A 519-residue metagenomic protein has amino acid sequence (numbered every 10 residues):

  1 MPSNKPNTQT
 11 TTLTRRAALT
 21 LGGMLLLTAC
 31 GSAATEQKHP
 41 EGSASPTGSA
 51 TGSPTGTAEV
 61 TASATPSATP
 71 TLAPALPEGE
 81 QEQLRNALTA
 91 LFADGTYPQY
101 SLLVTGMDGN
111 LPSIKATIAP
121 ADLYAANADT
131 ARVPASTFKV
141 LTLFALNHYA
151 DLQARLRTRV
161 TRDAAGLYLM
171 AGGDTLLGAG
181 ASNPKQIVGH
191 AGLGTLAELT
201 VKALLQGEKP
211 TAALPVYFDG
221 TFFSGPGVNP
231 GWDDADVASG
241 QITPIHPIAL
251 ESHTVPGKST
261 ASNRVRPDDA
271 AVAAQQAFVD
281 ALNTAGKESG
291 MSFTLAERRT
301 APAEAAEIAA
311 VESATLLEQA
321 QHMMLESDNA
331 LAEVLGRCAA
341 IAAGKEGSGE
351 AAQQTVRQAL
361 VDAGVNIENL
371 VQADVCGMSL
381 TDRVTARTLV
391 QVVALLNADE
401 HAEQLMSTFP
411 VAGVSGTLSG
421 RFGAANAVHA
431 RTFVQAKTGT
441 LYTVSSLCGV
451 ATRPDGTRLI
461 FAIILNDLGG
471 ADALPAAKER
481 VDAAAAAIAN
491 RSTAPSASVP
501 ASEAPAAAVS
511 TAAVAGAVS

Functional and structural regions predicted by a protein language model:
M1-L13, A17-A29: N-terminal secretory signal peptides
S32-Q83, R421, T493-S519: N-terminal low-complexity, Pro/Thr-rich disordered segments that flank secretion/membrane-targeting signals
G56-T130, L152, L196-A213: Beta-lactamase-like hydrolase cores
Q99-S101, L167-H246, H253, L282-S289 (+1 more regions): Mid-domain, small-residue-enriched loop/turn segments at the edges of structured enzyme/sensor domains
P134-L152, I248, A277-L282, M323 (+1 more regions): Active-site SXXK
H148-A165, M291-R298, A402-M406: Short, well-structured active-site flanking segments
P244, H253-Q404: A small/polar active-site loop signature that marks catalytic segments
A342-L465, G469-V518: Small-residue-rich helix-loop
